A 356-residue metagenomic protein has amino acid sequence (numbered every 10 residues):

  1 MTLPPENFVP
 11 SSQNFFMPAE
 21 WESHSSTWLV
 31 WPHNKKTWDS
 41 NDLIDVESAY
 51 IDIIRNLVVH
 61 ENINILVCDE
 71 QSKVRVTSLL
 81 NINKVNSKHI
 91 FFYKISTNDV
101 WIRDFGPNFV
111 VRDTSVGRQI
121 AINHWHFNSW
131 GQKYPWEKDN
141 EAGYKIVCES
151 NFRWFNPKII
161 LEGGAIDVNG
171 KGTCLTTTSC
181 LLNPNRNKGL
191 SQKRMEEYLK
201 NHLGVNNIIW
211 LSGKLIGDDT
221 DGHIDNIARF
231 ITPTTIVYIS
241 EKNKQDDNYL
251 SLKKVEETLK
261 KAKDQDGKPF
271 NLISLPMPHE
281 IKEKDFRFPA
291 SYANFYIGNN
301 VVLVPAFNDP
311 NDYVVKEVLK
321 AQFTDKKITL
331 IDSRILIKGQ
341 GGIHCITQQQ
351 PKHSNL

Functional and structural regions predicted by a protein language model:
M1-L356: The feature marks the mature, well-folded catalytic cores of soluble enzymes
